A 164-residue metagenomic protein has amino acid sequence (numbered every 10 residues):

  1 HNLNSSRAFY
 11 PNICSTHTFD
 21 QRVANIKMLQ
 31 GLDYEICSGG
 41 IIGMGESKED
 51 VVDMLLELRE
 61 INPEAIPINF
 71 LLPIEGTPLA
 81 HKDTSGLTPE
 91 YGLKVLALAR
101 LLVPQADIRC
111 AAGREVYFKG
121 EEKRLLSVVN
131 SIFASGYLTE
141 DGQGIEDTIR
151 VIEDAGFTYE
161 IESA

Functional and structural regions predicted by a protein language model:
H1, G39, A134-S135: Generic beta-sheet signal
N2-D33, I41-N62, T77-Y91: Conserved non-cysteine loop/helix-boundary elements of the Radical SAM core domain that shape
D33-Y34, A106: A short helix->loop->beta-strand "cap" motif at the edges of active sites that frequently abuts
S38-G40, C110: Structural beta-sheet core signal
D53-A164: Auxiliary Fe-S-binding modules of radical SAM enzymes
